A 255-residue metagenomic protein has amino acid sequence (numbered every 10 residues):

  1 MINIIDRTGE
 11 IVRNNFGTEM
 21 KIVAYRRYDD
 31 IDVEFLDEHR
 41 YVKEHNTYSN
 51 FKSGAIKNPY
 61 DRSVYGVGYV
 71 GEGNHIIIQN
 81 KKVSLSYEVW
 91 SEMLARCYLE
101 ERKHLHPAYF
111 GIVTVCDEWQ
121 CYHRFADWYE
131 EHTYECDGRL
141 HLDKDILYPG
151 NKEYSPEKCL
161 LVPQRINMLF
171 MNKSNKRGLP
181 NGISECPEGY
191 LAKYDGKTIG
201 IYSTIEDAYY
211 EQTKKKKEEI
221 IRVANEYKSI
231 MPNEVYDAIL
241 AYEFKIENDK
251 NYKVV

Functional and structural regions predicted by a protein language model:
M1-V42, P59-W90, A95, I112: Short helix-coil boundary/hinge micro-motifs
N15, Y194-D195: Structural motif
G17, I22-A24, K176-E188, V235-E243 (+1 more regions): A general nucleic-acid interaction/assembly signal
V33, F125, I183, A192 (+1 more regions): An aromatic-rich alpha-helical recognition segment common to small helix-rich domains
Y41-Y65, I166, S174, I220-V255: Extended, polar beta-sheet/loop recognition surfaces of beta-rich domains that mediate binding to diverse ligands
H75-L99, L105-G189, K193: Short, cationic Gly/His-enriched loop motifs
M93, E211-K214, E218, R222-E226: Class I S-adenosyl-L-methionine
G111-C116, G196-E206: A short, exposed loop/beta-hairpin motif centered on an aromatic-Gly-Thr core
